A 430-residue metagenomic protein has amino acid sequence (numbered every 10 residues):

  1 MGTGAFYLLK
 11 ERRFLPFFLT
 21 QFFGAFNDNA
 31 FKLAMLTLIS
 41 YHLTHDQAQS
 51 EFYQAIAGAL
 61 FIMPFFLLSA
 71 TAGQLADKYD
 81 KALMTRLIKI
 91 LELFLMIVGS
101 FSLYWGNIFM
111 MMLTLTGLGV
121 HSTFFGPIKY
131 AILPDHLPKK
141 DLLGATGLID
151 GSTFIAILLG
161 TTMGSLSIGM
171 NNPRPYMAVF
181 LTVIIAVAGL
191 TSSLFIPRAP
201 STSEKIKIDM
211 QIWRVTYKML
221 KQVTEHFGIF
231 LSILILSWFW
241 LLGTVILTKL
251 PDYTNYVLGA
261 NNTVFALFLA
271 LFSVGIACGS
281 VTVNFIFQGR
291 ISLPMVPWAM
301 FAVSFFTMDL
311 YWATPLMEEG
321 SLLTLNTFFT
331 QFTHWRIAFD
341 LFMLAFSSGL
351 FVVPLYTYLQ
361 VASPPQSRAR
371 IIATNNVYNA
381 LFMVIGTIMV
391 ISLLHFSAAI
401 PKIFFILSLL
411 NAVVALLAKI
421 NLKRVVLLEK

Functional and structural regions predicted by a protein language model:
M1-L15, A199-I235, Y256-V257, L323-F329: Juxtamembrane intracellular "pre-TM" segments in multi-pass secondary transporters
L15-L33, A57-L95, M110-G169, L231 (+6 more regions): Substrate-agnostic recognition of the 12-TM MFS/MFS-like secondary transporter fold
A34-F65: Extracellular/periplasmic helix-loop-helix junction of adjacent transmembrane segments in MFS-like secondary
A34-H45, S100-W105, L158-T182, Y256-V257 (+2 more regions): Transmembrane alpha-helix termini and helix-breaking/packing motifs in multi-pass membrane transporters
Q47-A55, N262-L269, A373: Small-residue hotspots at the loop-to-helix junctions and early N-terminal turns of transmembrane alpha-helices
R86, I90-G106, F301-T330: C-terminal ends and interior cores of transmembrane alpha-helices in multi-pass membrane transporters/permeases
I108-L115, G119, G144-S203, G275 (+2 more regions): Hydrophobic alpha-helical transmembrane segments
A131, D135, T182-I208, T314-M317 (+1 more regions): Helix-loop junctions on the cytosolic side of multi-pass membrane transporters, especially the intracellular loop
